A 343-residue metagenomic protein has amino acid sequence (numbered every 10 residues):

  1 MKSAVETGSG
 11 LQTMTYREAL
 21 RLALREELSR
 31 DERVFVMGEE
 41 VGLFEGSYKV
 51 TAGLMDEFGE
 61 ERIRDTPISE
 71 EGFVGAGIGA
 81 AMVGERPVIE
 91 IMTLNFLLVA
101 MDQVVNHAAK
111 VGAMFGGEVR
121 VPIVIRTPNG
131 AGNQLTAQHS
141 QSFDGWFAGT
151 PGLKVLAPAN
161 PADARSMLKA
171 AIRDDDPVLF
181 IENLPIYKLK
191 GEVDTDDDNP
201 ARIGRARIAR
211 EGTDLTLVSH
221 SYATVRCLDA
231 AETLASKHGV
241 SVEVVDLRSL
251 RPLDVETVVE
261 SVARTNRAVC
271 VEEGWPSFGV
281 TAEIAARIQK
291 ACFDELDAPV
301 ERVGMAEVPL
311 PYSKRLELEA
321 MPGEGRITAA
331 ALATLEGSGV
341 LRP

Functional and structural regions predicted by a protein language model:
M1-P177, I181, L318, P343: Thiamine diphosphate
V41, K49-G53, E57, E118-V124 (+2 more regions): Thiamine diphosphate
